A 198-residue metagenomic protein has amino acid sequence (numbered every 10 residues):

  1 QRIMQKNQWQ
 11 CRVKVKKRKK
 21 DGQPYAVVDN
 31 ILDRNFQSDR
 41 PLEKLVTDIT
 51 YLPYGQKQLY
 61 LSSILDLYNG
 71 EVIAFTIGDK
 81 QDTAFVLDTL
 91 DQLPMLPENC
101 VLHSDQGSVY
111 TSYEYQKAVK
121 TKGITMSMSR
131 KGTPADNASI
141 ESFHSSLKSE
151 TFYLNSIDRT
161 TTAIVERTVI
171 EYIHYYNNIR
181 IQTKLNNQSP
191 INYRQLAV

Functional and structural regions predicted by a protein language model:
Q1-R40, T133, S189-A197: Basic, flexible linker segments flanking DNA-binding modules in nucleic acid-interacting mobile-element proteins
M4, L32, D48, I64 (+10 more regions): Mobile genetic element proteins and their domesticated derivatives, centered on retroelements and DNA transposons
D21-Q23, S104-Q106, S112-Y113, M126-K148 (+2 more regions): RNase H-like two-metal-ion nuclease catalytic core shared by retroviral integrases and related mobile-element nucleases
R34, S38-I73, D79-K80: An active-site-proximal beta-strand-loop segment
Q37, Y54, Q106, T133-A135 (+1 more regions): Conserved, non-catalytic sequence blocks in retroelement Pol enzymes and Pol-derived host proteins
K57, F75-L96, V101, T111: Active-site beta-loop-alpha junctions of metal-dependent nucleic acid enzymes, especially the RNase H-like/DDE
E71-F75, S127-S129, F152-N155: Short small-residue beta-strand/loop micro-motif enriched in glycine and branched aliphatics
K120-I124, S146-V198: C-terminal domain-tail junction helix/linker
